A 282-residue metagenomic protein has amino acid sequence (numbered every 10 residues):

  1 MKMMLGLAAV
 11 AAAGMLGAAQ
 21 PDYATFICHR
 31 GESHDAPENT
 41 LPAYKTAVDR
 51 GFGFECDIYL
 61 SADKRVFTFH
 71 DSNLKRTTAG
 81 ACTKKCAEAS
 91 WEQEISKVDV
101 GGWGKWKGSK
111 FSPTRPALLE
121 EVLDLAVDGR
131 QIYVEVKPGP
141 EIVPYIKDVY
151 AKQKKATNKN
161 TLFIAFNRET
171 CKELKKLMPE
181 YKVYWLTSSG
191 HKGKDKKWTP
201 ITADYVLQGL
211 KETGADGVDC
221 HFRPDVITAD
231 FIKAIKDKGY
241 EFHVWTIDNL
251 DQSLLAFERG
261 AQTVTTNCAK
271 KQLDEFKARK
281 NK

Functional and structural regions predicted by a protein language model:
M1-A8: Sec-dependent signal peptide recognition, specifically the positively charged N-region followed immediately by
A8-G17: Hydrophobic h-region of N-terminal signal peptides that target proteins for export in Gram-negative bacteria
G17-K282: Phosphate-group recognition and catalysis centered on beta-loop-alpha active-site segments
